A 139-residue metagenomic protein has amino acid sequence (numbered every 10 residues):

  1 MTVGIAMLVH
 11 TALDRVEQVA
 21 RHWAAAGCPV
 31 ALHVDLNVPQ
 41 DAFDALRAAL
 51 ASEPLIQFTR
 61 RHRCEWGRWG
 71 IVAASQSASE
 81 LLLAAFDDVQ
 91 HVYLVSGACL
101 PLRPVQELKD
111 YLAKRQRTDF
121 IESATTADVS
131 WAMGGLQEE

Functional and structural regions predicted by a protein language model:
M1-E139: ER/Golgi luminal nucleotide-sugar-dependent glycosyltransferases, focusing on the catalytic module
